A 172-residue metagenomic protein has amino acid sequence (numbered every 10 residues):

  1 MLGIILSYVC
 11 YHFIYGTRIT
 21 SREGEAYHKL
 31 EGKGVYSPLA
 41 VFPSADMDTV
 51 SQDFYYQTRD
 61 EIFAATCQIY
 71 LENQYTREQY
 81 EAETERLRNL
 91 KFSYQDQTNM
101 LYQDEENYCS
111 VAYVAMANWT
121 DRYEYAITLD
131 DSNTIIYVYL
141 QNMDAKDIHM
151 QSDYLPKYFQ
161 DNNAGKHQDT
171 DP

Functional and structural regions predicted by a protein language model:
S7-E81: N-terminal export/targeting and maturation segments
E83-P172: Extracytoplasmic electrostatic interaction patches
